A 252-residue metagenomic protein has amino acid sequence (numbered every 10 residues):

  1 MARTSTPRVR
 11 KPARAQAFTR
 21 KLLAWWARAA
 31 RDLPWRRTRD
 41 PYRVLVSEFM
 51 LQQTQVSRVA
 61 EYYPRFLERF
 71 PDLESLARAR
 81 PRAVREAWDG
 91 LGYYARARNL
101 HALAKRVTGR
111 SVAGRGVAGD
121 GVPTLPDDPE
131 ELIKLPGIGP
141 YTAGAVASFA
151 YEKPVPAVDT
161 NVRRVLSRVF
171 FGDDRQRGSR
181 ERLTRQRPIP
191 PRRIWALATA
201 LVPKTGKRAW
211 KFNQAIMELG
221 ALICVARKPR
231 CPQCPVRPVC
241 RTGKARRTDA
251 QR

Functional and structural regions predicted by a protein language model:
M1-R10, A17, R246-R247: Polybasic, lysine-enriched low-complexity intrinsically disordered terminal tails
K21, W25-A250: Catalytic cores of DNA base-excision repair glycosylases
